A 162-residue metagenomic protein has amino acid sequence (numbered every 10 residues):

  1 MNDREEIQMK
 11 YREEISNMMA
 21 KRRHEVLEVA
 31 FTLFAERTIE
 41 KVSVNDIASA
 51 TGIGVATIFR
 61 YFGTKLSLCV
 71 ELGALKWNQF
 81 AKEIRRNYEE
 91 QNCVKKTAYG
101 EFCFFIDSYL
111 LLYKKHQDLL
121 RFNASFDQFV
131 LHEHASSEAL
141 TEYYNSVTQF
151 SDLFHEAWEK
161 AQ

Functional and structural regions predicted by a protein language model:
M1-K21: N-terminal intrinsically disordered/low-complexity leader segments
E14, E25, L33-E71: Helix-turn-helix
M19, R23, C69, G73 (+3 more regions): Amphipathic, non-transmembrane alpha-helical scaffold segments
A20-E28, E40-K41, Y61-R85, D107: An amphipathic alpha-helix adjacent to DNA-recognition modules
V29-L33, L112: Short amphipathic alpha-helical elements of helix-turn-helix/winged-helix folds
E71, L75, R85-H116: Hydrophobic alpha-helical connector segments
A81, R85, G100, E133-Q162: Amphipathic alpha-helical packing segments from all-alpha helical-bundle domains
L112-S137: Amphipathic alpha-helical segments used for helix-helix packing
